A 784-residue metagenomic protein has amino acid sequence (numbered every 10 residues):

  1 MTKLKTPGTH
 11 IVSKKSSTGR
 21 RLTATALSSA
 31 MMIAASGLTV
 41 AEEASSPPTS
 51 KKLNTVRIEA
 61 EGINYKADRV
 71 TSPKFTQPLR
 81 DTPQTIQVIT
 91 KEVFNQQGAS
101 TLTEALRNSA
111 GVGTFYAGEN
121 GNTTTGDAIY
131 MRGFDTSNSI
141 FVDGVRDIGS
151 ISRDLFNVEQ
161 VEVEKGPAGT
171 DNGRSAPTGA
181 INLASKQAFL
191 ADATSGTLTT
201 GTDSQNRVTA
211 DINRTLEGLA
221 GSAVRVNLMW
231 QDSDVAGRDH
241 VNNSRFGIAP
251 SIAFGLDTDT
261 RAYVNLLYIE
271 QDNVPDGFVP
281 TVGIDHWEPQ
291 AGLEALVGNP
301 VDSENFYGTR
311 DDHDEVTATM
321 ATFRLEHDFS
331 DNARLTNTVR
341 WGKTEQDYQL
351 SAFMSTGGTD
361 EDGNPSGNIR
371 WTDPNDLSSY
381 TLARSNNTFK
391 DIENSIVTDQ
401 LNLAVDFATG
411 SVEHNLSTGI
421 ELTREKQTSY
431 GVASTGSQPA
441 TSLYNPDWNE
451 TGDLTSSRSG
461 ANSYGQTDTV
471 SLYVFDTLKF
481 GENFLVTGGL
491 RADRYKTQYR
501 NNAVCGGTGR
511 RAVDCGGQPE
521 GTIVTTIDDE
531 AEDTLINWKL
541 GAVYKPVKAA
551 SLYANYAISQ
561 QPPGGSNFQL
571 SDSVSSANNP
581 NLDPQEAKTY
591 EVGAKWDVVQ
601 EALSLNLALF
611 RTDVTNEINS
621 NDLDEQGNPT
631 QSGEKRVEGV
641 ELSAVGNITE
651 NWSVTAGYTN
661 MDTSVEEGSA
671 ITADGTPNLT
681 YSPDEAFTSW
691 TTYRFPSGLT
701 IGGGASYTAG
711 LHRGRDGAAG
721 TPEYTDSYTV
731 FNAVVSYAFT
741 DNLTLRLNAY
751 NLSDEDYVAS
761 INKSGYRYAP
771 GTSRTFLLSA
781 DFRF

Functional and structural regions predicted by a protein language model:
T2-L4, Y707-D716, S736-F784: C-terminal beta-signal and adjacent terminal beta-strands/loops of Gram-negative outer-membrane beta-barrel proteins
K3, M32, K52-A191, V592: Acidic, small-polar-rich N-terminal luminal/periplasmic segments of exported/outer-membrane proteins
F156-E159, T170-I248, L256-A262, T319 (+2 more regions): Outer-membrane beta-barrel translocator/receptor signature
Q231-A236, I248-G255, D259-D328, T344-N394 (+2 more regions): Acidic/polar loop-and-plug regions of large Gram-negative outer-membrane beta-barrel proteins
A253-G255, N394, E413-S417, E421-E425 (+6 more regions): Structural signature of Gram-negative outer-membrane beta-barrels, strongest in the C-terminal barrel of TonB-dependent
R324-K343, A383-N502: Face-selective signature of the C-terminal outer-membrane beta-barrel domain
E326-D328, R334-R340, T344-A352, Y553 (+3 more regions): Membrane-embedded beta-barrel scaffold of Gram-negative outer-membrane proteins
R611-D613, T630-D716, S753, S779-R783: Gram-negative outer-membrane beta-barrel transporters
